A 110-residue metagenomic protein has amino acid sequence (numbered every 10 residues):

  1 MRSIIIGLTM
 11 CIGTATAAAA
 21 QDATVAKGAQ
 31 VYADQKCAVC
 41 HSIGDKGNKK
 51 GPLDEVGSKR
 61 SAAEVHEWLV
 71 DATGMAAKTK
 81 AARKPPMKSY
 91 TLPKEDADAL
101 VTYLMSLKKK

Functional and structural regions predicted by a protein language model:
M1-V25, W68-D71, M75, T102-K110: Post-cleavage N-terminal segment of exported redox proteins
V25-A29, V39-G74, S89: Gly/Gly-Pro-rich "capping" loops immediately C-terminal to redox-active cysteine motifs in periplasmic/lumenal
A29-Q30, D98: Residues within alpha-helical segments
D34: Residues immediately within or flanking Cys/His clusters that coordinate Zn2+ in small zinc-binding modules
C37-C40, L100: Hydrophobic packing within well-folded, soluble alpha/beta domains
N48-G57, A72-A99, L104-L107: Axial heme c-ligation environment in periplasmic c-type cytochrome domains
